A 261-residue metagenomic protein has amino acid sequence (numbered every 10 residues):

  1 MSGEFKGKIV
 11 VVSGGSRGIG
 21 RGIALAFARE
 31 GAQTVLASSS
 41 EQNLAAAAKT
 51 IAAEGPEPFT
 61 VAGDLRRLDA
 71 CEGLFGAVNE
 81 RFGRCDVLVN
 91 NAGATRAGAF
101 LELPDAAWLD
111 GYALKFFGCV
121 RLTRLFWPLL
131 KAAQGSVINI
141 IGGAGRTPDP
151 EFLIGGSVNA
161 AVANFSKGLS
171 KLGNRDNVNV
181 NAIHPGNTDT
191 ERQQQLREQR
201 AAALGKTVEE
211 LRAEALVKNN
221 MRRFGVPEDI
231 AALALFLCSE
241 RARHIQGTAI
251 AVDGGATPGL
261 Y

Functional and structural regions predicted by a protein language model:
I9, S16-G18: Conserved glycine-rich cofactor-binding loop
G18, T147, R223, L235 (+1 more regions): Short C-terminal tail/terminal secondary-structure segment of NAD(P)H-dependent dehydrogenase/reductase domains
E41-Q42, A62-G73, D105, D229: The beta1-alpha1 cofactor-binding region of Rossmann-like NAD(H)/NADP(H)-dependent oxidoreductases
V89, N174-N179, I245-G247: Short, small/polar-rich loop/turn modules that mediate ligand/substrate recognition or access, typified
A99-F100, A107-Y112, A215: Substrate-binding pocket helix/loop in short-chain dehydrogenase/reductase
P128, K171-L172, R243: Alpha-helical segment proximal to the catalytic Tyr-Lys
I138-V162, S166-R175, N187-T188: Catalytic loop of short-chain dehydrogenase/reductase
